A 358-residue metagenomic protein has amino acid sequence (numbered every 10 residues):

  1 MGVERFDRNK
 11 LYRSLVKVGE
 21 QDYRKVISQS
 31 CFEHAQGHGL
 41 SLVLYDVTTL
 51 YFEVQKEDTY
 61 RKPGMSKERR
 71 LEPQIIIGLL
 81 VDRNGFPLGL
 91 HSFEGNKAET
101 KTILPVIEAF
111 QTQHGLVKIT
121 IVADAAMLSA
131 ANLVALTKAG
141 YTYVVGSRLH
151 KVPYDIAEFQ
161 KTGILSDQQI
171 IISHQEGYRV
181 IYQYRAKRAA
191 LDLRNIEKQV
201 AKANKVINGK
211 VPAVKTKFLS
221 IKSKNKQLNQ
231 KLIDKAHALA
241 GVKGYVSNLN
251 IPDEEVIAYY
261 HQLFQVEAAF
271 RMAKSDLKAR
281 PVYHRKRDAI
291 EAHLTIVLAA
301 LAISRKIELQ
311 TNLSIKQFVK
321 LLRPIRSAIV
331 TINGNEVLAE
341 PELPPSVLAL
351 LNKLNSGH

Functional and structural regions predicted by a protein language model:
M1-H358: Anion-binding and metal-coordination hotspots
